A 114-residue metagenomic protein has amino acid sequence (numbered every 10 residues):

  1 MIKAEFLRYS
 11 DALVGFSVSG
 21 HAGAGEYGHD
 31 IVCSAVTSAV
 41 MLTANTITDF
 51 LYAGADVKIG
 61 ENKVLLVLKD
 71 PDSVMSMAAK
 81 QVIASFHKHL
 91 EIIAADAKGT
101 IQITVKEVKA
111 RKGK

Functional and structural regions predicted by a protein language model:
M1-H29, M41, N45-K114: N-terminal intrinsically disordered, cationic/polar leader segments that include organellar targeting peptides
V32-V36: Short, conserved glycine- and acidic-residue-centered signature motifs in active-site or ligand-binding loops
